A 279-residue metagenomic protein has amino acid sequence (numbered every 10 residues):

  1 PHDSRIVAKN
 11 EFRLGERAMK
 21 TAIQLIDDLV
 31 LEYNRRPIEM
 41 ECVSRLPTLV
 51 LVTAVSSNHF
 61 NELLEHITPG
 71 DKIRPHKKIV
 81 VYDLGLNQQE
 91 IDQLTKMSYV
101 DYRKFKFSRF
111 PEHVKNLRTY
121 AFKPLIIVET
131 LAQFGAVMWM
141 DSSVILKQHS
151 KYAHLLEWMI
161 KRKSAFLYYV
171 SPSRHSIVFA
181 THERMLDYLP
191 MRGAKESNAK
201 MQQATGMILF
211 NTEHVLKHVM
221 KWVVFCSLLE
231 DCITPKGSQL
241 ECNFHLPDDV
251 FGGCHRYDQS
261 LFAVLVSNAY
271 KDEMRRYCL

Functional and structural regions predicted by a protein language model:
P1-L279: Glycosyltransferase catalytic domains, chiefly GT-A lineage
